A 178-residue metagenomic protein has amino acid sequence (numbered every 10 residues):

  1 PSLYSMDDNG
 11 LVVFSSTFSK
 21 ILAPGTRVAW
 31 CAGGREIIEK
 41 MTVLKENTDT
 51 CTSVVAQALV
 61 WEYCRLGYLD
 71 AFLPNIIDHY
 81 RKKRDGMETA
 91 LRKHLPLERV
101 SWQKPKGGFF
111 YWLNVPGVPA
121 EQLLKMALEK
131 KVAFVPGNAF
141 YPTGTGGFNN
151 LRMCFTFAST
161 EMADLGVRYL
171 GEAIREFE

Functional and structural regions predicted by a protein language model:
P1-S2: Conserved PLP phosphate-binding loop immediately N-terminal to the Schiff-base lysine helix in PLP-dependent enzymes
D8-D78: Conserved core segment of the aminotransferase class I/II
W61, I77-E88, V100-N114, L123: Conserved glycine-rich beta-strand-loop-beta hairpin in the small C-terminal domain of fold type I
R65-F72, R92-K93, L97-E98, Q122 (+1 more regions): Inter-domain helical "communication" segments and dimerization helices that couple sensory or membrane-embedded modules
P116-P119, A158-T160: Helix N-cap motif at beta-to-alpha junctions
E129, G144-E178: PLP-dependent enzyme catalytic core of the Aspartate aminotransferase-like
